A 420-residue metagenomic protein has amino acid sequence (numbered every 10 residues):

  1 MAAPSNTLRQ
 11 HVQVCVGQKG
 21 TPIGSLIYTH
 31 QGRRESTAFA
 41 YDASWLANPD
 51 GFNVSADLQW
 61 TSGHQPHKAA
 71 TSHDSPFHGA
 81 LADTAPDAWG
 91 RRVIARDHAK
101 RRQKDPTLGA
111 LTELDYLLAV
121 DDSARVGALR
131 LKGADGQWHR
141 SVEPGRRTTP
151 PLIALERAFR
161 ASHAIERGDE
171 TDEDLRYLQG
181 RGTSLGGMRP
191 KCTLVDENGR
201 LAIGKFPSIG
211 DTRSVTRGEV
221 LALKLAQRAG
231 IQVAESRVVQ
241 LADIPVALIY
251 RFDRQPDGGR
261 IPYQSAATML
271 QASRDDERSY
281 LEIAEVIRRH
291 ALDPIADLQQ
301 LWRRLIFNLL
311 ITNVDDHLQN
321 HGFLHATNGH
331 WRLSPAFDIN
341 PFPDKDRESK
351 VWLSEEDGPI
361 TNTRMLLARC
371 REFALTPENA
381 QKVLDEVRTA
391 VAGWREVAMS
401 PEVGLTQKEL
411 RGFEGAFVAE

Functional and structural regions predicted by a protein language model:
M1-L318, G322-E420: Phosphate/dinucleotide-binding and metal-coordinating scaffold of catalytic cores in nucleotide-dependent enzymes
